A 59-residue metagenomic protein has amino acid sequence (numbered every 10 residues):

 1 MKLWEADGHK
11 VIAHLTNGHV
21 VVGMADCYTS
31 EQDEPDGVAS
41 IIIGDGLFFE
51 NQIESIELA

Functional and structural regions predicted by a protein language model:
M1-A59: Conserved RNA-binding domains used in RNP assembly and mRNA/RNA metabolism
